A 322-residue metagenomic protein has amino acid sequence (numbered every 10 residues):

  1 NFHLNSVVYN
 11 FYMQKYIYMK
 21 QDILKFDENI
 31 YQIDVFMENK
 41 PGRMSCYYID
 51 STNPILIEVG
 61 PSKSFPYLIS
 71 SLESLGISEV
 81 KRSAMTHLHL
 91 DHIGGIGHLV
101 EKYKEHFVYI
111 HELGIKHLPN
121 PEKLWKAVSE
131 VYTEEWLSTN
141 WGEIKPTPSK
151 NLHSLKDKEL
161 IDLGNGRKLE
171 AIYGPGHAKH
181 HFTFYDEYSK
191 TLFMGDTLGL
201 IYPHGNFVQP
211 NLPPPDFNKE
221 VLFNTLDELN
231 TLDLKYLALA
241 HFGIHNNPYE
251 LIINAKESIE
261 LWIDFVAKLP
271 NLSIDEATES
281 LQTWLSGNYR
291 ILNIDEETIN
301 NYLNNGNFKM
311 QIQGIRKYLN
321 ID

Functional and structural regions predicted by a protein language model:
F2-S6, F11: Short hydrophobic targeting helices and cationic amphipathic motifs that mediate membrane/organellar targeting
Y18-L75, F184-M194: Conserved beta-strand hairpin/beta-sheet module of binuclear metal-dependent hydrolase folds, prominently
K25, L118-I172, F223-L226: Metallo-beta-lactamase
I57-G60, K81-H87, Y109-H111, G174-G176 (+2 more regions): Active-site neighborhood of phospho(di)ester-bond hydrolases with catalytic His/Asp-centered motifs
F65-L113: Active-site metal-binding motif and surrounding structural segment of the metallo-beta-lactamase
K168-P175, K179-Y249: Metallo-beta-lactamase
P248-E257: Histidine/acidic-residue-rich catalytic or RNA/ligand-binding cores of hydrolases and nuclease-related proteins
F265-D322: C-terminal regulatory/interaction regions
